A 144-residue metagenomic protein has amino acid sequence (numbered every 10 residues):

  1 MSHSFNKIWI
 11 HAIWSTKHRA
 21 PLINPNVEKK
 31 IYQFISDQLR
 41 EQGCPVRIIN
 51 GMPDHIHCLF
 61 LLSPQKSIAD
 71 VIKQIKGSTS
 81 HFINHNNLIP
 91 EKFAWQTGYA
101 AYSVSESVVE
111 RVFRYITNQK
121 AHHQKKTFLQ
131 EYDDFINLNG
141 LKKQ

Functional and structural regions predicted by a protein language model:
M1-Q144: Basic nucleic-acid-binding interfaces
